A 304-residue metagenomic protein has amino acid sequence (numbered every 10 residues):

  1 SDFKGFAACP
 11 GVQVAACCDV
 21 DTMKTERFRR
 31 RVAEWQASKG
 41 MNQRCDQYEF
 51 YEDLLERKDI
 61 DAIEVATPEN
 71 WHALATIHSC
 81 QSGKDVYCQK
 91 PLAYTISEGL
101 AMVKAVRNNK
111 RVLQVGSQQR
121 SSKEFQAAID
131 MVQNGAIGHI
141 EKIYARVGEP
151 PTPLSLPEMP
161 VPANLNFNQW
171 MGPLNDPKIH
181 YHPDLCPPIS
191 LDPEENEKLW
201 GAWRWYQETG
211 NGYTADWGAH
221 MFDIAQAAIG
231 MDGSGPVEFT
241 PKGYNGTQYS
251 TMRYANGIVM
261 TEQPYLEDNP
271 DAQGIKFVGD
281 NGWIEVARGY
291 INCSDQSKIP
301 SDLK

Functional and structural regions predicted by a protein language model:
S1-C88, S97-V112: N-terminal glycine-/serine-/threonine-rich beta1-alpha1-beta2 phosphate-ribose binding loop of Rossmann-like
C9-G11, R57, N134-I137, N164 (+1 more regions): Alpha-helix termination/capping residues and helix-transition junctions
C17, V32-W35, I96-G99, R107 (+3 more regions): Active-site-proximal cap/loop segments of hydrolase catalytic domains
C18-D21, F50-Y51, A66-T67, P91 (+4 more regions): Active-site-proximal beta-strand/loop segments in catalytic clefts of secreted hydrolases
S38-R44, G138, G233-G235: Short helix-terminating capping/connector loops at secondary-structure junctions
E69, A73, A93-I96, S122 (+2 more regions): Conserved structured core elements
D85-Y87, A93-M171: A contiguous active-site-proximal alpha/beta segment in oxidoreductase catalytic domains
A127, H139, Y144-K304: Contiguous beta-strand/loop segments that form the cofactor/metal-binding neighborhood of enzyme cores
